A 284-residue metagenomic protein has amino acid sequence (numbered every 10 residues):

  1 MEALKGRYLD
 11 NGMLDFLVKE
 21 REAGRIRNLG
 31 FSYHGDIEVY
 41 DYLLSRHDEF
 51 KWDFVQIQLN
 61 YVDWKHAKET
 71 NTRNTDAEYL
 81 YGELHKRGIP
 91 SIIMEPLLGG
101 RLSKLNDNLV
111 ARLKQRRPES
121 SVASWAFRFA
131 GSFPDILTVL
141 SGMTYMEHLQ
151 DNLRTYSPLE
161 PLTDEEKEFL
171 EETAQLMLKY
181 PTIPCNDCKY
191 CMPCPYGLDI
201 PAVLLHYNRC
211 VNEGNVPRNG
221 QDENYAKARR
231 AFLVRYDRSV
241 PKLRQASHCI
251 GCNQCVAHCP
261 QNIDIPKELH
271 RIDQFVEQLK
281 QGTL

Functional and structural regions predicted by a protein language model:
M1-L198, A202-L205, N212-F232, A257 (+1 more regions): Beta/alpha (TIM)-barrel catalytic core signal, keyed to glycine-rich beta->alpha loops juxtaposed to Asp/Glu that bind
E213-C252, Q278-L284: Short Fe-S-cluster ligation motifs
R244-K267: Short flanking/linker segments adjacent to small metal-binding domains or redox-active Cys/His motifs
I263-L284: C-terminal non-catalytic accessory extensions
